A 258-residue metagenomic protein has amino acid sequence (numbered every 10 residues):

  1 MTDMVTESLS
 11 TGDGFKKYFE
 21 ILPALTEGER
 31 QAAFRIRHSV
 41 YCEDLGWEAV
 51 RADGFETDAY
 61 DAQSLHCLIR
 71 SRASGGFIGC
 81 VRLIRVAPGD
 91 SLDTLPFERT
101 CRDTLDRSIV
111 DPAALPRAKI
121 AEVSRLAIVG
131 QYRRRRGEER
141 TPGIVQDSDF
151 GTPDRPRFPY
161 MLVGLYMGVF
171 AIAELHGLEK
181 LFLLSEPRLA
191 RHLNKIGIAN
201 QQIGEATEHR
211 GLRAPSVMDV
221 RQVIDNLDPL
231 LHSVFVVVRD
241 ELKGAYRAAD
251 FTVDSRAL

Functional and structural regions predicted by a protein language model:
M1-T6: Acidic, low-complexity proline/glycine-rich segments
E7-F55, A62, H66-R70, R85: Short amphipathic alpha-helix that is part of the acyltransferase structural core
D53-Y60, R188-H192: Beta-rich nucleic-acid/ligand-interaction surfaces
T57-D61, E205-E208: Short glycine-biased active-site loop of nucleotidyltransferases that positions the nucleotide triphosphate and helps
G75-I78: Glycine-rich acetyl-CoA-binding "A-motif" of GNAT/NAT acetyltransferases
R82: Short hydrophobic beta-strand segments that form the core of ligand-binding sensory/regulatory domains
P88-M218: Acyl-donor binding region in acyl/amide transferases
G197-R256: Accessory, usually C-terminal, subdomains that scaffold auxiliary metal cofactors
